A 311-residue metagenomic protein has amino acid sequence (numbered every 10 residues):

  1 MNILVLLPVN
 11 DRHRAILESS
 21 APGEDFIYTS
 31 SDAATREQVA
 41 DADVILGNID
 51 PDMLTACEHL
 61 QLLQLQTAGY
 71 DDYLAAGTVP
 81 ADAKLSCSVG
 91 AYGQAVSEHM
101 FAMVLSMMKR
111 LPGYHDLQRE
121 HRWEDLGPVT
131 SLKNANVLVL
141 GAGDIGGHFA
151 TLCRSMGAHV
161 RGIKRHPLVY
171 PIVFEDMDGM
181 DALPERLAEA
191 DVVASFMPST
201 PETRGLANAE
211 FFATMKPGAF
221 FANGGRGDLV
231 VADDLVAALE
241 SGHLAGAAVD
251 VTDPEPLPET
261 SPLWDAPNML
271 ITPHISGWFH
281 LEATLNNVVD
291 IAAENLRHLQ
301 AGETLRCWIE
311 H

Functional and structural regions predicted by a protein language model:
M1-V44: N-terminal glycine-/charge-rich "phosphate-binding" loop or analogous flexible N-terminal tail
T29-Q38, P51-L54, V173-E189: Short acidic low-complexity segments
D41-H115, V129: Phosphate/diphosphate ligand-binding glycine-rich loop within oxidoreductases
S97-G113, S155-A158, D290-A301: Oxidoreductase and adenylate-handling cofactor-binding alpha/beta cores
Y114-H148: Glycine-rich NAD(P)-binding loop of Rossmann-like domains
S155-V173: NAD(P)-binding Rossmann-fold cofactor-contacting core
P167-P262: Rossmann-like adenosine-cofactor binding region
G218, G224-H311: Rossmann-like dinucleotide-binding domain for NAD(H)/NADP(H)
